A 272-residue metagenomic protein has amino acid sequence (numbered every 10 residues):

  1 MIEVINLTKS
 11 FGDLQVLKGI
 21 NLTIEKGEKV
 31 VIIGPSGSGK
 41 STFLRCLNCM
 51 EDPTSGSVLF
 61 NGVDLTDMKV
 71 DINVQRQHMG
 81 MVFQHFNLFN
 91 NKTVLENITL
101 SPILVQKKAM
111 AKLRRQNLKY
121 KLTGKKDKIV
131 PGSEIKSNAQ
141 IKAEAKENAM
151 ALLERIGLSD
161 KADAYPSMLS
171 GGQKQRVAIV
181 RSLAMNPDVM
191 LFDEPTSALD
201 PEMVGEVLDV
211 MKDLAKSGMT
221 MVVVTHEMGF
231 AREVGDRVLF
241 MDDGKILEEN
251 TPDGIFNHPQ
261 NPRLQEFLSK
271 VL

Functional and structural regions predicted by a protein language model:
N48: Helix-to-loop junction immediately C-terminal to a conserved catalytic motif
G56-D67, A111: Conserved ABC transporter NBD signature motif
L65-G80, L104, K136-K146, I255-P259: ABC ATPase NBD coupling module
Y165-L169, Q173: Conserved ABC ATPase signature
A184-D188: A short, proline-enriched helix->beta-strand linker immediately N-terminal to the Walker B motif in ABC-type P-loop
M190-D193: Catalytic Walker B motif of ABC-type/P-loop ATPase nucleotide-binding domains
